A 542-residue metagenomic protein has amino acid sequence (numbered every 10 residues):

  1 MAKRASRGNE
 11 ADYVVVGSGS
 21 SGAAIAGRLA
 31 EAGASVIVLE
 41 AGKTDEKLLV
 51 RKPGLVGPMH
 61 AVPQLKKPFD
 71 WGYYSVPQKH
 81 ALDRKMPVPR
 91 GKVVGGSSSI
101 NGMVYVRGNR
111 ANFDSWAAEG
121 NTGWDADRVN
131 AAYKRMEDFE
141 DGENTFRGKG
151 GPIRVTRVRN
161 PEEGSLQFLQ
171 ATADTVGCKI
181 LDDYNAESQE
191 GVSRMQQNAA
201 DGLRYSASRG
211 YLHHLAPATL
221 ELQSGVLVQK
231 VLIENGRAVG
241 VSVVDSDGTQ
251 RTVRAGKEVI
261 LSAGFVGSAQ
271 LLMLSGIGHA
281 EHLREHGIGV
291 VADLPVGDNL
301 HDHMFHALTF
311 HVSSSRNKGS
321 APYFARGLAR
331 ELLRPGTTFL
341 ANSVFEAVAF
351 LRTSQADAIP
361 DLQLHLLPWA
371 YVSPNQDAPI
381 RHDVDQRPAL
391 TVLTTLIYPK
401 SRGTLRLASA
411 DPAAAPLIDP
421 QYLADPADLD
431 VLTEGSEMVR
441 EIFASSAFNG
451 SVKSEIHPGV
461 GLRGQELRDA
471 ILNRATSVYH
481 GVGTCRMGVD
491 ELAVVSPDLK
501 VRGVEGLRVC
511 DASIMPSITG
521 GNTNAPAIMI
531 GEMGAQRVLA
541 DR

Functional and structural regions predicted by a protein language model:
M1-R542: N-terminal redox-cofactor-binding region of secreted/periplasmic oxidoreductases
